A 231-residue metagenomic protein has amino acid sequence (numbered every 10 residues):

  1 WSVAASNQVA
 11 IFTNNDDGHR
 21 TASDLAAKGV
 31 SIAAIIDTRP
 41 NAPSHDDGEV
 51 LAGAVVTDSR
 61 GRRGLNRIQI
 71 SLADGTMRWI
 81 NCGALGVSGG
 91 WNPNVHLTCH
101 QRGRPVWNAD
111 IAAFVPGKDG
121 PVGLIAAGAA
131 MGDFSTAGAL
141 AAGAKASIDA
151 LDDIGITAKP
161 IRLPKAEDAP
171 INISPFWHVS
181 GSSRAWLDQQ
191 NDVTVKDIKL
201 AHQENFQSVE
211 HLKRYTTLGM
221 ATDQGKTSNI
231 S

Functional and structural regions predicted by a protein language model:
W1-S231: Residues forming the flavin
